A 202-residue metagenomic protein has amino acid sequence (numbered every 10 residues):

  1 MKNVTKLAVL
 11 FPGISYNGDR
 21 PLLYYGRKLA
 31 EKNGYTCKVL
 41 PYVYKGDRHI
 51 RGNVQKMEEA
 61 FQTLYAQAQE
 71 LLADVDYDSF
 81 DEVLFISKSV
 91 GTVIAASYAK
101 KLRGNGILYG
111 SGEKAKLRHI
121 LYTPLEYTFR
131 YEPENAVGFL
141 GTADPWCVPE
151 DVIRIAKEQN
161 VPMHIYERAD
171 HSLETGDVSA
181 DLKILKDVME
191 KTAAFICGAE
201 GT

Functional and structural regions predicted by a protein language model:
K2-S79: Serine-hydrolase catalytic machinery in alpha/beta-hydrolase-like enzymes
G13-I14, Y42, H119-T128, G141: Active-site nucleophile loop of the alpha/beta-hydrolase fold
D19, R130, P145-D151: Conserved alpha/beta-hydrolase "acid-adjacent" motif
E82-F85, H119: Conserved alpha/beta-hydrolase fold motif
I86-A95: Gly/Ala-rich beta-loop-alpha elbow adjacent to hydrolase catalytic centers
N105-L125, N135: A conserved short beta-strand
G138-L140, D144: Short beta-strand/loop motif that positions the catalytic acidic residue of the alpha/beta-hydrolase fold
A169-I184: Catalytic histidine-centered segment of alpha/beta-hydrolase-like enzymes
